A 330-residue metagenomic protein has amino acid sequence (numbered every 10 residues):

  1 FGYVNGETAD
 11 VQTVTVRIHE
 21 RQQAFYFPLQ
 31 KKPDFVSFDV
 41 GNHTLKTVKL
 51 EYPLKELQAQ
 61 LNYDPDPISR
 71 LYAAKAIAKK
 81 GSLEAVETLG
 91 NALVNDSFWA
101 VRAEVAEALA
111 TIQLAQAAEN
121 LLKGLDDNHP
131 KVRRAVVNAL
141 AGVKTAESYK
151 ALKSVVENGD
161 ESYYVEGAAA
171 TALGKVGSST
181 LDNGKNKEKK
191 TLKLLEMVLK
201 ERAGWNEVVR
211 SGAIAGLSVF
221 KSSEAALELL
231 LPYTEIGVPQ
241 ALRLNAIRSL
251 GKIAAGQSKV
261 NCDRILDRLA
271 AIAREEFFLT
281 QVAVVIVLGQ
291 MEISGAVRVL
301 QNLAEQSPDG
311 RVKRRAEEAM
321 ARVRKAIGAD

Functional and structural regions predicted by a protein language model:
F1-E104, T111, R133: Non-catalytic accessory/interaction domains
N5, H19, Y26, D34 (+13 more regions): Detector for Asparagine
D10, L50-Q60, S82-V94, L114-D126 (+6 more regions): Amphipathic alpha-helical scaffolding segments comprising HEAT/armadillo-like alpha-solenoid repeats
V11-F25, P33, K189-G216, F220 (+3 more regions): Extended, compositionally biased low-complexity polar/Lys-Gly-rich tracts and adjacent boundary/linker regions are
N42-K46, I68-S82, N91, A100-L114 (+11 more regions): Structural detector for internal amphipathic alpha-helices that build alpha-solenoid repeat scaffolds
P65-D66, S97-F98, N128-H129, D160-S162 (+4 more regions): Short inter-helical turns and helix N-cap capping residues of alpha-solenoid HEAT/ARM repeat scaffolds
